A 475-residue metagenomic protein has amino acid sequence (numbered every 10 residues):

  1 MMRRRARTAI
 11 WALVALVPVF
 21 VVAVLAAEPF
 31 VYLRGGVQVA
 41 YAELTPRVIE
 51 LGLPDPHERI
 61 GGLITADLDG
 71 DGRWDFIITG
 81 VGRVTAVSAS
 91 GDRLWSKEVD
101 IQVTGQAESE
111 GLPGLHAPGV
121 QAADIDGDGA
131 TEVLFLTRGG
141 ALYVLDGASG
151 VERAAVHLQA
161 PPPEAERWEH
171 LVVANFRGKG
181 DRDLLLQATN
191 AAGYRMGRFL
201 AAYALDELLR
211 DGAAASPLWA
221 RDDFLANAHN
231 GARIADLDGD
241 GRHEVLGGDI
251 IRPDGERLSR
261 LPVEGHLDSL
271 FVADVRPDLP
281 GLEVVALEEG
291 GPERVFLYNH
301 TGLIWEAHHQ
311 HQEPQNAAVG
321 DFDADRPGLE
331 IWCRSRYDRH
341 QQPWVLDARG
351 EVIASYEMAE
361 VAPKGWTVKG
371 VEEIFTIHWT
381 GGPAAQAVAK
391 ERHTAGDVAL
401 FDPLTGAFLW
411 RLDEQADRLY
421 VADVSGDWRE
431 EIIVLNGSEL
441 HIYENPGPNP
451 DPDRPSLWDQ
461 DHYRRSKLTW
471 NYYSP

Functional and structural regions predicted by a protein language model:
M2-A15: N-terminal Sec-pathway targeting helices
V19-P475: Beta-propeller-forming repeat regions
